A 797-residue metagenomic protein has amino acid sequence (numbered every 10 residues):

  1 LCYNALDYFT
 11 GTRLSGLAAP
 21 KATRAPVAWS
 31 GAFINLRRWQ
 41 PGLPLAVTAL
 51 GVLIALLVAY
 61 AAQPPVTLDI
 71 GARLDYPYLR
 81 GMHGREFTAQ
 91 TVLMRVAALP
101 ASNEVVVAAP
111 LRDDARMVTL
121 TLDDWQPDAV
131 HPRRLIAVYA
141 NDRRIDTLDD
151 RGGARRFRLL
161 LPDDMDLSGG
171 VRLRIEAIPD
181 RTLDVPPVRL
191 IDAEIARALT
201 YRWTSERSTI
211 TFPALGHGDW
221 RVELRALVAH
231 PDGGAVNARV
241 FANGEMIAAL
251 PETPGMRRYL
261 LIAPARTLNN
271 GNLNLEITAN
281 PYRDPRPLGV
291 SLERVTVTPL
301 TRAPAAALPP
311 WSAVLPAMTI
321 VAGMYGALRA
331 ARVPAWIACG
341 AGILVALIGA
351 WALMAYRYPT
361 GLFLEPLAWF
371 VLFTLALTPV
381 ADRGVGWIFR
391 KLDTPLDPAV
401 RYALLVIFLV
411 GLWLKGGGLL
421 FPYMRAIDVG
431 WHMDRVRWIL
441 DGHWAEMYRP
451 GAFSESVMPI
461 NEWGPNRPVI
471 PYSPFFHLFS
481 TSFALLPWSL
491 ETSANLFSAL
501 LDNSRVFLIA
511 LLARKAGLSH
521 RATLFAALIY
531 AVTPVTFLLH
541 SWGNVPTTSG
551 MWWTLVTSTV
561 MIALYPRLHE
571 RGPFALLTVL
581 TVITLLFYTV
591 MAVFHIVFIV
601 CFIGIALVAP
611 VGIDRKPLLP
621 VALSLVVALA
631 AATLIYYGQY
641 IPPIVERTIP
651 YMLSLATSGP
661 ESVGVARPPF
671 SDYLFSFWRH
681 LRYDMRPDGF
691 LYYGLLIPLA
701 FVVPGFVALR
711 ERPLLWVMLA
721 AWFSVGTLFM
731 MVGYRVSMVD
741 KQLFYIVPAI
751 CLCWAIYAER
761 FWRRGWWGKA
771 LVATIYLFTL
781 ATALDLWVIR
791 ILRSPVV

Functional and structural regions predicted by a protein language model:
D7-R13, P20-L57, A322, G326-L347 (+4 more regions): Start-transfer (signal-anchor) and selected internal transmembrane alpha helices of multi-pass inner/ER membrane
M318-A331, G386-W387, I603-G604, A609-P610 (+1 more regions): Hydrophobic, aromatic-rich transmembrane alpha-helices and their immediate juxtamembrane boundary segments
A335-W351, Y402-V410, L577-V579, F598 (+3 more regions): Transmembrane alpha-helix segments characteristic of polytopic inner-membrane glycan-assembly/cell-envelope
L362-T374, G430-M433, R437, T547 (+2 more regions): Hydrophobic/aromatic-rich transmembrane helices and adjacent perimembrane loops
R401-Y402, L409-A516, R521-L555, L743: Active-site lumenal/periplasmic loops and adjacent helix-entry segments of GT-C-fold, multi-pass membrane
K515, R521, R567-R571, A609-A622 (+3 more regions): Membrane-interface helix-loop-helix junctions at transmembrane boundaries of multi-pass membrane enzymes, predominantly
K515-A516, T554-A575, A758-F761: Membrane-interface transmembrane helices that cradle and orient dolichyl/undecaprenyl
P573-T589, T727-L728: Membrane-interface alpha helices of multi-pass inner-membrane proteins
